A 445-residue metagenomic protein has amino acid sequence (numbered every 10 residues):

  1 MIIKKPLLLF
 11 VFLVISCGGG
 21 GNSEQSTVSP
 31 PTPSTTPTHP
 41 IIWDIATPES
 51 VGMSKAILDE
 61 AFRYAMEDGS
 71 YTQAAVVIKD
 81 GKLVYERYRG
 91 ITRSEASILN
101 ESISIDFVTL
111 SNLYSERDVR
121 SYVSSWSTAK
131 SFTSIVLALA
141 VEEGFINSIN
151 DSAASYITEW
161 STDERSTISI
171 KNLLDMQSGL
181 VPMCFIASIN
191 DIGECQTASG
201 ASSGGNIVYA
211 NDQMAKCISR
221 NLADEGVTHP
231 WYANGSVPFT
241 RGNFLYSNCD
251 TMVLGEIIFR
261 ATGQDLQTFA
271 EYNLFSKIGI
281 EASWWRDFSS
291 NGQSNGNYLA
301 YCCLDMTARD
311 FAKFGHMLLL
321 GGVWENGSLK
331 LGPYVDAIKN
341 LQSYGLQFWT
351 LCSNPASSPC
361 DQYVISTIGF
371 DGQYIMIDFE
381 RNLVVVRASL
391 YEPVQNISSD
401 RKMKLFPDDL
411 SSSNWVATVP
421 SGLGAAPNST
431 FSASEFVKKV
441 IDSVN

Functional and structural regions predicted by a protein language model:
I2-F10: Sec-dependent signal peptide recognition, specifically the positively charged N-region followed immediately by
V14-S16: C-terminal motif of bacterial Sec signal peptides marking the signal peptidase cleavage site
G18-R117, V141-I146, D175, G179 (+2 more regions): N-terminal leader/targeting segments and the immediately adjacent pre-domain N-terminus
G81, S104, N112, S121-S148 (+4 more regions): Active-site SXXK
R87, S97-L113, A154, I189-F239 (+1 more regions): Short, charged, amphipathic alpha-helices and their helix-cap/turn boundaries
Y114, V119, S124, E142-F185 (+2 more regions): Active-site helix/loop module of the DD-peptidase/beta-lactamase fold, centered on the serine-lysine SxxK catalytic
R220-P238, G242-L245, T262-T268, K277-F379 (+1 more regions): Penicillin-binding protein/beta-lactamase superfamily catalytic region
T367-N445: Structured C-terminal helix/loop/strand segments within mature extracytoplasmic catalytic/sensor domains
